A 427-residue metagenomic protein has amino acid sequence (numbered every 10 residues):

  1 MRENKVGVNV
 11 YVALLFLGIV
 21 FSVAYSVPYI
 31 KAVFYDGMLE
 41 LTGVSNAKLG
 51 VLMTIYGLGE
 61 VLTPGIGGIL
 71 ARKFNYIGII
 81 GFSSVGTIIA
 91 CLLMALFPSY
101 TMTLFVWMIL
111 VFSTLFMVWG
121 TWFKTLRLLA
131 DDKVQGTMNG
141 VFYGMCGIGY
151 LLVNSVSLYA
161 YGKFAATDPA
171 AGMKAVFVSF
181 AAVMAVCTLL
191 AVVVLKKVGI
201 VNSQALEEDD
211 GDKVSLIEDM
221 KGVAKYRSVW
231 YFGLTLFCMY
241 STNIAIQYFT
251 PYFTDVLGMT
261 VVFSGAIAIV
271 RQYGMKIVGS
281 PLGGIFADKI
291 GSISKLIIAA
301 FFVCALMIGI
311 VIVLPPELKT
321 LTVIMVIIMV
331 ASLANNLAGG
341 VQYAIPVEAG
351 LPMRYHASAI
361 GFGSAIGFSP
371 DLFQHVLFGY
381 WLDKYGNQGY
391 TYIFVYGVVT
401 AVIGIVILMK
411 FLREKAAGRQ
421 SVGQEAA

Functional and structural regions predicted by a protein language model:
K31-Y35, N154-S157, Y226-S280, G339 (+1 more regions): Extracytoplasmic gate region of multi-pass secondary transporters
T63-N75, V278-S292, L382-D383: Helix-to-loop junctions at the C-terminal end of transmembrane segments in multipass secondary transporters
R72-S84, D288-F302: Cytoplasmic membrane-interface "Motif A"-like loop-to-helix N-cap segments of 12-TM Major Facilitator Superfamily
I109-G144: Cytoplasmic helix-loop-helix junction between adjacent transmembrane helices in 12-TM secondary transporters
G136-Y161, S364-H375: Glycine-rich segments within core transmembrane alpha-helices of 12-TM secondary carriers
Y150, E348-G386: A late C-terminal transmembrane helix in Major Facilitator Superfamily
L195-E218, A417-E425: Flexible cytoplasmic inter-helical loops of multi-pass small-molecule transporters
I293-Q342: C-terminal transmembrane helical hairpin of 12-TM major facilitator-type secondary transporters
